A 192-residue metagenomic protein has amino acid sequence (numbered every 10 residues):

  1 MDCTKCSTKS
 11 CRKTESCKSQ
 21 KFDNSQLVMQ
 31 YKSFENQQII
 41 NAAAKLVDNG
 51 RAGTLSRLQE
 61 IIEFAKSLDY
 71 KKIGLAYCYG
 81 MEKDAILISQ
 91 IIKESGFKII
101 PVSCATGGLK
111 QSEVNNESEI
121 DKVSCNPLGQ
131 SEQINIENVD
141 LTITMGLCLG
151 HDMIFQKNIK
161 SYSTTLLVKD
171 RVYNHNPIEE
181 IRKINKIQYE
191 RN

Functional and structural regions predicted by a protein language model:
M1-K72, Y79-K83: Electropositive, gly/pro-rich neighborhoods at or near active sites that engage anionic ligands
S67-G74, Q133-D140: Short, surface-exposed connector motifs at secondary-structure boundaries
C78, C104-T106, L147, V168: Short, ordered loop/turn segments at secondary-structure junctions
D84-E132: Long, charge-dense
D84-I91, D152-S161: Short Gly/Thr/Asp-enriched flexible loops that form oxyanion-binding sites at enzyme active sites
S124-V139, L147-G150: A short, acidic, amphipathic alpha-helical segment used as a generic capping/interface helix at domain edges
K160-N192: Short, flexible loop segments at boundaries between secondary-structure elements
